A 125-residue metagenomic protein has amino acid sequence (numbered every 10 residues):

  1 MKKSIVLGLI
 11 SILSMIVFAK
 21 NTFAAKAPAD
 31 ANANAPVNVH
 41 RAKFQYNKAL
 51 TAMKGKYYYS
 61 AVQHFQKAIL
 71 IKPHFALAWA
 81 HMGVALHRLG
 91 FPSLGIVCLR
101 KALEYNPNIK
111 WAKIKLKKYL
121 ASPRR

Functional and structural regions predicted by a protein language model:
A25-F44: TPR-adjacent "capping" and linker segments in tetratricopeptide-repeat scaffold/adaptor proteins
A35, A42-K43, A76-L77, K110-W111: Helix-start (N-cap) detector for alpha-helical repeat units in TPR-like alpha-solenoids, especially tetratricopeptide
K54-G55, R88-L89, K118-R125: Register position in tetratricopeptide repeats
